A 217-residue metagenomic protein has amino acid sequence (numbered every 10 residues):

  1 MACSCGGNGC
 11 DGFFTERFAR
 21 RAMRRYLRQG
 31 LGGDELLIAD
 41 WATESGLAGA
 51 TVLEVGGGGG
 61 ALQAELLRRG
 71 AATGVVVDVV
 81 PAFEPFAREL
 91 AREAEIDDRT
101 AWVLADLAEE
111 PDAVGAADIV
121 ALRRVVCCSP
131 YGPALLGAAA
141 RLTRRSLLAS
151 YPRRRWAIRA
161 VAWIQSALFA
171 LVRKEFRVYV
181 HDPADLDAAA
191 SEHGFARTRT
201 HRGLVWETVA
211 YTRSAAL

Functional and structural regions predicted by a protein language model:
M1-G46: Conserved class I S-adenosyl-L-methionine
A50-G58: Conserved class I S-adenosyl-L-methionine
G59-A61, E65-D106: Class I SAM-dependent methyltransferase SAM/SAH-binding core
E109-V114: Short conserved loop adjoining the S-adenosyl-L-methionine
D118-Y131: A short SAM/SAH-binding and catalytic strip from SAM-dependent methyltransferases
P133-R145: A short glycine-rich, Lys/Arg-flanked "PGG" loop and its adjoining helix->strand segment in the class I
R144-R153: Conserved beta-strand signature within the Rossmann-like core of class I S-adenosyl-L-methionine
F176-G194: Short alpha-helix
